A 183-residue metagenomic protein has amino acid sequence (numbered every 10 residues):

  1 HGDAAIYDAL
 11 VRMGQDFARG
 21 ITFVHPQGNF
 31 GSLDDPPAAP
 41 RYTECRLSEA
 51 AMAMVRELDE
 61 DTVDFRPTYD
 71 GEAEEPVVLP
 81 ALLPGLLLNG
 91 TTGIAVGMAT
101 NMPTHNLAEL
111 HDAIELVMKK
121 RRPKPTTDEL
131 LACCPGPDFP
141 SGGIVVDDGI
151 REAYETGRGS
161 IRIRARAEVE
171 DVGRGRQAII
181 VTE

Functional and structural regions predicted by a protein language model:
H1-R162, G173: Catalytic phosphate-handling regions of large nucleic-acid enzymes and associated NTPases
R162-E183: Gly/Lys-enriched N-terminal cap/neck module of very large, oligomeric protein machines
